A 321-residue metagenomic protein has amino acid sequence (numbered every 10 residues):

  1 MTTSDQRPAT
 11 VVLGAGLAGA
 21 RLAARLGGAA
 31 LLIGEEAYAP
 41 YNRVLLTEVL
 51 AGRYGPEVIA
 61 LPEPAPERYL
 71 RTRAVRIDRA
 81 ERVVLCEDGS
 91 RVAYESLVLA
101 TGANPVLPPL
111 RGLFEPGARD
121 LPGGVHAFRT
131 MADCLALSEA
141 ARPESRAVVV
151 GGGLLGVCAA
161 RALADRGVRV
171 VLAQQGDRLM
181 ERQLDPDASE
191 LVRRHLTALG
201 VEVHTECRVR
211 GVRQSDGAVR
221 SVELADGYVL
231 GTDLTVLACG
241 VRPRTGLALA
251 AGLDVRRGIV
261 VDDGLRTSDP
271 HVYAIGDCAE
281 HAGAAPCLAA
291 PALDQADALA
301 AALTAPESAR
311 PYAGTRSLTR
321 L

Functional and structural regions predicted by a protein language model:
T2-E67, A160-Q183: Beta1-alpha1 glycine-rich phosphate/pyrophosphate-binding loop at the start of Rossmann-like nucleotide-binding domains
Q6-A9, A15, C278-L321: Mid-to-C-terminal Rossmann-like scaffold of FAD/NAD(P)H-dependent oxidoreductases
R7-A9, R71, P122, P143-R146 (+1 more regions): Phosphate-coordination loops involved in phosphoryl transfer and adenosine-cofactor binding
V12-L13, V92-N104, L230-G240, A296: Short hydrophobic core segments
G16-G19, G153-G156, A300: Catalytic nucleophile loop
R68-L85, V92, R166-V261, E307: A Rossmann-like FAD-binding core segment of flavoenzymes
T101-R166: Glycine-rich dinucleotide-binding loop and its adjacent helix/turn
D120-R142, A218-E223, Y228-A298: FAD-site-proximal beta/loop scaffold in flavoenzymes
